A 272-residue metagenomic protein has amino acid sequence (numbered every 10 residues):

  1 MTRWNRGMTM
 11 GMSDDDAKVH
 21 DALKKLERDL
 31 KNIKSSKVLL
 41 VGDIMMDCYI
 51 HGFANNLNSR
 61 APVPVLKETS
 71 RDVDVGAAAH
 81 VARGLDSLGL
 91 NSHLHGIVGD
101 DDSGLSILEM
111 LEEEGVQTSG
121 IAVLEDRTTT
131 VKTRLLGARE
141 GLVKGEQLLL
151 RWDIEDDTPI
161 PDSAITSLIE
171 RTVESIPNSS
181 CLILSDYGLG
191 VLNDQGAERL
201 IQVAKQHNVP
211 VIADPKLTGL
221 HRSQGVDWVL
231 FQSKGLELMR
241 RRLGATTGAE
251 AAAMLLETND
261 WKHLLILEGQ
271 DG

Functional and structural regions predicted by a protein language model:
W4-N32, Q202-A204: Short coil-to-helix leader/linker segments, especially the first N-terminal amphipathic alpha-helix with its helix
S13-H20, V38, M46-I183: Conserved N-terminal subdomain of the carbohydrate kinase-like
L23-V38, R171-E174, V203, P215-R222: Short amphipathic alpha-helices and their capping/turn segments at secondary-structure boundaries
L40, L94-G96, A213, I266: Structural beta-sheet core signal
V41, I183-L184, I212, L230: Generic enzyme active-site microenvironment
D43-I44, Y187: Active-site metal-binding loops of divalent metal-dependent hydrolases
V191-G272: Conserved phosphate/ATP/ADP-binding segment of small-molecule kinases
